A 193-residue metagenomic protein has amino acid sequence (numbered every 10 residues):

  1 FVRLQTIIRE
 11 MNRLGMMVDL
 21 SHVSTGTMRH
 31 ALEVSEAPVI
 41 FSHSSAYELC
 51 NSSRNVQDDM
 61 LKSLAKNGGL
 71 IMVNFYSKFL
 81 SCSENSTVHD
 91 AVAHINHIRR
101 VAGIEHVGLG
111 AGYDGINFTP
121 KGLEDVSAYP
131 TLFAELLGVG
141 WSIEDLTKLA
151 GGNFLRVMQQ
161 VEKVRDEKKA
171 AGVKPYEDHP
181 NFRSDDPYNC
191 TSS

Functional and structural regions predicted by a protein language model:
F1-I40, S53-G69, H89-E105: Histidine/acidic residue-rich metal-binding segments in metalloenzymes
M16, S21-M28, S44-Y47, Y76-K78 (+1 more regions): Active-site beta-loop-alpha junctions enriched in small/polar residues
V18, H43, I71, I98 (+3 more regions): Conserved, mostly hydrophobic/aromatic
A65-F79: A conserved active-site cap/scaffold subdomain adjacent to cofactor or substrate pockets
N74-F75, A102-V126: Short acidic/histidine-rich active-site segments
C82-V88, I116-L123, L137-D145: Outer-membrane beta-barrel pore domains
E124-S193: Mid-to-C-terminal alpha-helical segments outside catalytic/metal-binding sites
